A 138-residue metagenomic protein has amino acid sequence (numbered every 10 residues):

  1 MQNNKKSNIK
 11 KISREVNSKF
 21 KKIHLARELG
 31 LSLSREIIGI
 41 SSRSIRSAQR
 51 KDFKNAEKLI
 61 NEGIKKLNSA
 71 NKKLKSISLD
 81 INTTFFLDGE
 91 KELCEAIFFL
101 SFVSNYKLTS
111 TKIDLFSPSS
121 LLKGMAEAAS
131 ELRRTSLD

Functional and structural regions predicted by a protein language model:
Q2-L74: Leu/Val/Ala/Ile-rich N-terminal alpha-helices, chiefly Sec-type signal peptides and the beginnings
K5-R14, R27, F102-E127, T135-D138: Intrinsic, low-complexity N-terminal interaction/targeting segments
K22-L33, A48, D52-N55, S78-D88 (+1 more regions): Non-transmembrane, amphipathic alpha-helical segments
E28, S32-R43, S47-A48, D88 (+2 more regions): Non-catalytic amphipathic alpha-helical adaptor/oligomerization segments
L59-F116: Long, charged all-alpha helical bundle/coiled-coil segments in cytosolic proteins
